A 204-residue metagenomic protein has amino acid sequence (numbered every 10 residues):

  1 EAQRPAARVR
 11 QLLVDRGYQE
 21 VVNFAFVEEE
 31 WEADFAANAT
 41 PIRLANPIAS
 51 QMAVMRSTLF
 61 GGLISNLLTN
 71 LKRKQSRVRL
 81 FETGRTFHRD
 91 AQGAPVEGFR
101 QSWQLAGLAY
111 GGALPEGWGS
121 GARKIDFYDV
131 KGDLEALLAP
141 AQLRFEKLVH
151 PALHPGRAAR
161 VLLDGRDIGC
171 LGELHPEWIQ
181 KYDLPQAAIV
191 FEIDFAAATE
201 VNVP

Functional and structural regions predicted by a protein language model:
E1-P204: Extended beta-strand-rich architecture
